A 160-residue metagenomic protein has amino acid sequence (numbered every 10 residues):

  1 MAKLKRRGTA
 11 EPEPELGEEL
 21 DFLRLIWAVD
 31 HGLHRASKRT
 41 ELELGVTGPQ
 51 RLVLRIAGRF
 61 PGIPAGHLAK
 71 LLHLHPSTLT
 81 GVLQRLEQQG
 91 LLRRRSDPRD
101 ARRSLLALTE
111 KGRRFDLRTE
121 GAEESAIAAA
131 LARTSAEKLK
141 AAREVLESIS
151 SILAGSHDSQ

Functional and structural regions predicted by a protein language model:
M1-L44: N-terminal leader segment of winged-helix/HTH proteins
A2-T9, H34, Q84-E144: Charged, amphipathic alpha-helical coiled-coil/dimerization segments
P14-G17, T40, A130-E137, H157-Q160: Hydrophobic/aromatic-rich alpha-helical bundle segments in the mid-to-C-terminal region
R24, R55-I56, R143: A cross-family signal for key residues in well-ordered alpha-helices that form functional helical elements
D30-L33, D116, S150-A154: A structural signal for well-ordered alpha-helices, especially hydrophobic packing surfaces of coiled-coils
H31, R35-T78, Q89: N-terminal helix-turn-helix DNA-binding core of bacterial DNA-binding proteins
G81: DNA-binding alpha-helical recognition surfaces that contact promoter or target DNA
K140-Q160: Exposed, interaction-prone assembly regions rather than primary DNA-binding/catalytic cores
